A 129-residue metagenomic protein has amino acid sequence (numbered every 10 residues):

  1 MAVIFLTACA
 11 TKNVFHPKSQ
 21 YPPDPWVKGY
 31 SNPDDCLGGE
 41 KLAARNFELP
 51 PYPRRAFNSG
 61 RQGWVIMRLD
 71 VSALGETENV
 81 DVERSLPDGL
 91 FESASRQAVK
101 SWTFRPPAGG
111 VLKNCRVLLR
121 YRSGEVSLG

Functional and structural regions predicted by a protein language model:
M1-C9: Sec-dependent bacterial lipoprotein signal peptides
C9-G129: Charge-biased low-complexity segments
